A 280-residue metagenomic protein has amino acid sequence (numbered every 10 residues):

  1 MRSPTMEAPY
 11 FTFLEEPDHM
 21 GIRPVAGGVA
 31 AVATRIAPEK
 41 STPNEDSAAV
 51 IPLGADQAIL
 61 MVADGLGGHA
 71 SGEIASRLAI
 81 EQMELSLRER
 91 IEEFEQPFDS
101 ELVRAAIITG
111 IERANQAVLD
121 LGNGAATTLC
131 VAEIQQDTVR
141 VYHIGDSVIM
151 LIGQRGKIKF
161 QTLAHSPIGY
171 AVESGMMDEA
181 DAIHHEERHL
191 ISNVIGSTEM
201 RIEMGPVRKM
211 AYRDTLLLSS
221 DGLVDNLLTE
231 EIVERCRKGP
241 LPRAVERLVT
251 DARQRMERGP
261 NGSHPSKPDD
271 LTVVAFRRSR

Functional and structural regions predicted by a protein language model:
M1-R280: PP2C/PPM-type serine/threonine phosphatase catalytic domain
